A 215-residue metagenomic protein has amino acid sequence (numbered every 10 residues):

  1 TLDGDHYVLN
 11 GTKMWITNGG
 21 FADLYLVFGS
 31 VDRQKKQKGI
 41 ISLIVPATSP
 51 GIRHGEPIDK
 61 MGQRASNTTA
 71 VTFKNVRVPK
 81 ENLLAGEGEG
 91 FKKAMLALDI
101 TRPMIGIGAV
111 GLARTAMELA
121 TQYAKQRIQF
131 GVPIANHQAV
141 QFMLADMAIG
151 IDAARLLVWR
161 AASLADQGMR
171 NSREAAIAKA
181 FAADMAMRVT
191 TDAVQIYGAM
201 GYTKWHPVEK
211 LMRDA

Functional and structural regions predicted by a protein language model:
L2, H6-Y7, A70-T72, G86-E89 (+1 more regions): Alpha-helical interface subdomain recognition
D5-H6, N10-G55: A short core secondary-structure module
M14-G20, Q63, I100-M104: Glycine-rich phosphate/pyrophosphate-binding beta-alpha loops
G20-A22, K38, S66-T68, M212-R213: Short, solvent-exposed loop/turn segments at the edges of secondary structure
G39, R53-E56, P79-E87: Short, charged, solvent-exposed linker or helix-capping segments at domain edges/interfaces that act as flexible hinges
P46-A47, V78-P79, P133, G198: Short, solvent-exposed coil/turn linker segments
P50-R77: Flexible, small-/acidic-enriched active-site or ligand-binding loops
